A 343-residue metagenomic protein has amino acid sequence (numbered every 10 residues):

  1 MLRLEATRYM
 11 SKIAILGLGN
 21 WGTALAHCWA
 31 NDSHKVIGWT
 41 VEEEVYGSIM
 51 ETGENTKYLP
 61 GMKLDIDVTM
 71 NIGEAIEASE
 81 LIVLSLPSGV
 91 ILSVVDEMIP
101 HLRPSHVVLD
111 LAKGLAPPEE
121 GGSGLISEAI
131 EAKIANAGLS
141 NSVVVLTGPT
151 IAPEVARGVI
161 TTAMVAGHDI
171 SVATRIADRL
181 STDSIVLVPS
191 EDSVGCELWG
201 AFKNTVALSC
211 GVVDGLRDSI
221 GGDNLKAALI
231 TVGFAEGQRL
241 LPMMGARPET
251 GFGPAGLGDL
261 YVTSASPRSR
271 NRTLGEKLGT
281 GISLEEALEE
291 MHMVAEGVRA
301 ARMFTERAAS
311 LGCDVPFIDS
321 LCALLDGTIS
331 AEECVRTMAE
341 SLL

Functional and structural regions predicted by a protein language model:
L2-L4, R8-G61, D67-M70, E97 (+2 more regions): NAD(P)+-binding Rossmann beta1-loop-alpha1 motif at the extreme N-terminus of oxidoreductases
A6, C210-D214, V232-F234, P242-L343: NAD(P)-dependent Rossmann-like dehydrogenase/reductase catalytic/cofactor-binding core
L18, S85-P87, A265: Glycine-rich, N-terminal phosphate-binding loop of Rossmann-like dinucleotide-binding domains
L59-D67, G138-S142, D183-I185, C313: A short helix-to-beta-strand connector/capping loop
M62, I72-E77, L81-G158, I176-D178: Rossmann-like NAD(P)(H) cofactor-binding subdomain of soluble oxidoreductases
V90, H101, N136-S142, I160-T250: Internal alpha-helical scaffold of NAD(P)-dependent oxidoreductase catalytic cores
